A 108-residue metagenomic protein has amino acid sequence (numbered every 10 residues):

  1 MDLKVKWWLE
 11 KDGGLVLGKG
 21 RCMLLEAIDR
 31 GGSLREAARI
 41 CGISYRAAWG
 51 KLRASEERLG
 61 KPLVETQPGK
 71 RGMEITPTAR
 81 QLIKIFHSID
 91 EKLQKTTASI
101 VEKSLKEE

Functional and structural regions predicted by a protein language model:
M1-G13: Short, Lys/Arg-enriched N-terminal segment that forms or immediately precedes the first helix of a structured domain
I28-A38: Short helix-boundary/capping micro-motifs
K51: Residues within the DNA-recognition helix of helix-turn-helix
E57-P62: Residue cluster at the C-terminal edge of the helix-turn-helix DNA-binding motif
T66-I89: Basic, amphipathic "hinge/linker" alpha-helix immediately C-terminal to the N-terminal HTH DNA-binding motif
L82-S104: Alpha-helical linker/hinge and terminal dimerization helices associated with HTH transcriptional regulators
